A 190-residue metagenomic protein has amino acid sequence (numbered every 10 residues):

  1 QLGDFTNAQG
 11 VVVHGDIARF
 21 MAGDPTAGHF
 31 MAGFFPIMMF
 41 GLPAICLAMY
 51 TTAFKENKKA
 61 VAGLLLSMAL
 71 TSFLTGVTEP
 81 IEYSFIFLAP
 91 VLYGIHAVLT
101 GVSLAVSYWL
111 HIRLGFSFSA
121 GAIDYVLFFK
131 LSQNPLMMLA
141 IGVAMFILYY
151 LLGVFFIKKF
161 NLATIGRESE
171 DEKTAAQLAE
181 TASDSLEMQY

Functional and structural regions predicted by a protein language model:
L2-F30, P43-T51, S67-M68, T75-A182: Transmembrane alpha-helical segments and their short flanking loops that form helix-hairpins/helix-helix interfaces
M31-M39: Structural signature of hydrophobic alpha-helical transmembrane segments
F35, G63, S67-T71: Residue-level detector of functional hotspots within protein domains
M39, M49-L64: Membrane-proximal intracellular helices of multi-pass ion channels
S185-Y190: Structured cytosolic domains appended to multi-pass membrane proteins
